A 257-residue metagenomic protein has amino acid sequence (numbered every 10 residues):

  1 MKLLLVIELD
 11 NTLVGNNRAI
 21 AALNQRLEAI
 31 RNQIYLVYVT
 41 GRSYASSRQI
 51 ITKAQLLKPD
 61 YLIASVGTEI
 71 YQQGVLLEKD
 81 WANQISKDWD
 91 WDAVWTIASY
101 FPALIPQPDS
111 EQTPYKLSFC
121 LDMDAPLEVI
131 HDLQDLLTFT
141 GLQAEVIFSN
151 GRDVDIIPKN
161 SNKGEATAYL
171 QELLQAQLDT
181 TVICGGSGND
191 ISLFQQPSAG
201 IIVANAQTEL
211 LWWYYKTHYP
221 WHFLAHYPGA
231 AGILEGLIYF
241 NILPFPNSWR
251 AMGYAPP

Functional and structural regions predicted by a protein language model:
M1, Q55-K58, Q177, Q196: Short loop/turn motifs at secondary-structure junctions
M1-I7, A22-Q25, A29, L173-A176 (+2 more regions): Non-catalytic pre-domain segments flanking phosphatase-related domains
M1-R18, Y38, F194: Asp-based phosphoryl-transfer active-site loop
L3-L5, D60, T181: The start of beta-strands in P-loop NTPase/AAA+ ATPase cores
N16-D109, N205: Active-site phosphate-binding/coordination module
T96-Q196: Conserved acidic, metal-coordinating active-site core of Asp-based, Mg2+-dependent phosphoryl-transfer enzymes
I157, G164-Y254: Mg2+-dependent phosphoryl-transfer enzymes with acidic/Ser/Thr/Gly-rich catalytic loops
